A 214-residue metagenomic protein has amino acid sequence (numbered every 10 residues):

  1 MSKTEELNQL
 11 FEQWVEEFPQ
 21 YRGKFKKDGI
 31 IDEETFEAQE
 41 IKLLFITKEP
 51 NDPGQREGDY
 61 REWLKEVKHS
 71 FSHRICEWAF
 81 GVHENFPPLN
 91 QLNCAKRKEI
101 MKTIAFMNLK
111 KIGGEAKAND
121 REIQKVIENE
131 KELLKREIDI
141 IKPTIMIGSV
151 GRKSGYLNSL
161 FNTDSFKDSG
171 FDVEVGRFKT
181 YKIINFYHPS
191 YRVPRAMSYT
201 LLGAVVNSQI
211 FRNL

Functional and structural regions predicted by a protein language model:
M1-E12, F18, D120-K135, S154-L214: C-terminal capping/extension of enzyme domains
M1-F80, L133, E137, V173-R177 (+1 more regions): Active-site and ligand/interface coordination hotspots across diverse enzymes and nucleic-acid-associated assemblies
F45, I147, I183-N185: Structural motif
E49-P53, K110-G114, G151-G155, H188-R192: Short, solvent-exposed loop/turn segments at secondary-structure junctions
R56-E66, K111-I127: Surface-exposed cleft-lining segments at the edges of enzyme active sites
F80-I100, D164-K179: Short mixed-charge
R97-K110, G114: Short, contiguous, well-structured surface segments enriched in hydrophobic/aromatic residues
L134-V150: Proline-aspartate-enriched helix->loop->beta-strand connector
